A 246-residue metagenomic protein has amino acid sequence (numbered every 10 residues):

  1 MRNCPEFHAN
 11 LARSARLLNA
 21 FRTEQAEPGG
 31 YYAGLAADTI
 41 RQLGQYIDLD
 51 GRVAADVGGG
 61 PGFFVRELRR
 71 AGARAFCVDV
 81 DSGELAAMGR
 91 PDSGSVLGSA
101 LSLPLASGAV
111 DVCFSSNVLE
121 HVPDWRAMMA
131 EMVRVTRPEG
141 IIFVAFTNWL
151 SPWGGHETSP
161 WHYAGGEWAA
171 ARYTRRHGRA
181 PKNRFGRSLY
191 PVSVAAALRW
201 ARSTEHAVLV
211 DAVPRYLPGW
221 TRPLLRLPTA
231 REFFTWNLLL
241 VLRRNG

Functional and structural regions predicted by a protein language model:
M1-S102, A106, M129, F234-L238: Conserved N-terminal segment of class I S-adenosyl-L-methionine
G60-F64, V135, H156: Gly/Ser/Thr-rich beta-alpha loop segments that engage phosphate groups in nucleotides
F76, N245-G246: Small/flexible residues
F114: A conserved beta-strand element that flanks and buttresses the S-adenosyl-L-methionine
N117-H121: Short catalytic micro-motifs in class I SAM-dependent methyltransferases
P123-E131, R137-V241, N245: S-adenosyl-L-methionine-dependent methyltransferase catalytic module, highlighting the catalytic core
